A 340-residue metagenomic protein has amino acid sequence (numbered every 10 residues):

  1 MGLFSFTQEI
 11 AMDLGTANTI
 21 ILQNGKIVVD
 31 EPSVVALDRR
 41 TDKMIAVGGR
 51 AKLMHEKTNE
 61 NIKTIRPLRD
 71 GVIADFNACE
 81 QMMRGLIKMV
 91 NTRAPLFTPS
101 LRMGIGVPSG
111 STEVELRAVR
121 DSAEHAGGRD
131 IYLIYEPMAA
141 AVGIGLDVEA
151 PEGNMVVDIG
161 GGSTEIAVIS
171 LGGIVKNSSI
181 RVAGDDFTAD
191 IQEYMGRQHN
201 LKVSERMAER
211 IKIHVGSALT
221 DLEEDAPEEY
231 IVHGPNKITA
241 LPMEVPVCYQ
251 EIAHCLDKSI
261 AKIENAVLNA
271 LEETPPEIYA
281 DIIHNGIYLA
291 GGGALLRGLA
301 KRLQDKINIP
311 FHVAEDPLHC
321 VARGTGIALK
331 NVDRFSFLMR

Functional and structural regions predicted by a protein language model:
M1-I159, A167-I287, A294-R340: Nucleotide/phosphate-binding catalytic cleft detector across ATP-hydrolyzing and phosphate-transferring enzymes
